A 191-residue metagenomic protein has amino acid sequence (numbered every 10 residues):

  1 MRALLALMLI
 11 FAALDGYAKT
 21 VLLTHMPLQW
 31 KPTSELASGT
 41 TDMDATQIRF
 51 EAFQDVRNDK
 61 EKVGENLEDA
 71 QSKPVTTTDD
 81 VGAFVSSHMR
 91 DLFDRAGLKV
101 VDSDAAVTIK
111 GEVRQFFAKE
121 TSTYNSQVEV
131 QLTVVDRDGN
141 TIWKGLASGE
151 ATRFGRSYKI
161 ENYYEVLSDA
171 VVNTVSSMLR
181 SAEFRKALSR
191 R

Functional and structural regions predicted by a protein language model:
M1-L4: Positively charged n-region of N-terminal signal peptides that target proteins for export
Y17-V81, E183-R191: A structural "domain/chain start" motif
K19-L36, A96-I142, A151-S157, E161: Surface-exposed short loop/turn segments
V63-D80, D138-R180, F184-A187: Short secondary-structure boundary motifs at beta->alpha junctions and helix caps
N66-K99, G111: Mid-chain, structured segments of secreted extracytoplasmic proteins
V85, M89-G97, F117-E120, D138 (+3 more regions): Sec/Tat-exported extracytoplasmic proteins
